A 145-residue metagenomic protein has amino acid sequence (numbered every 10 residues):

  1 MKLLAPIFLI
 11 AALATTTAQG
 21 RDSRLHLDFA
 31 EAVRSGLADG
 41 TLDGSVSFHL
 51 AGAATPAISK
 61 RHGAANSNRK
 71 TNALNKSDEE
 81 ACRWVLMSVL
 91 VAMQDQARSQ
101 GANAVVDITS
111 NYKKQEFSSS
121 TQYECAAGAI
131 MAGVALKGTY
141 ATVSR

Functional and structural regions predicted by a protein language model:
M1-F8: Sec-dependent signal peptide recognition, specifically the positively charged N-region followed immediately by
L13-T17: N-terminal signal peptide c-region/cleavage motif recognized by signal peptidases
A18-D28: Cleaved targeting-peptide boundary
A32-L74: Compositionally biased P/S/T/G-rich terminal and signal peptide-adjacent segments that lie outside catalytic cores
A53-A57, D95-V105, V143-R145: A short, structured loop/turn motif at beta-sheet edges
G63-F117: Short, well-ordered alpha-helical segments
D107-R145: Surface-exposed short loop/turn segments
